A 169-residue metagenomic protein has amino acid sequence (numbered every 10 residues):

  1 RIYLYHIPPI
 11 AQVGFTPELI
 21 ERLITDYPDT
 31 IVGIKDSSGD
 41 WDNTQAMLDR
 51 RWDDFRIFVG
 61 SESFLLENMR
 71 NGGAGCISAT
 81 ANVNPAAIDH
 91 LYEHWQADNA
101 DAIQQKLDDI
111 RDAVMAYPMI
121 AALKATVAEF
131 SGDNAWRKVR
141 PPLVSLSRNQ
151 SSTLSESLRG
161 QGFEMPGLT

Functional and structural regions predicted by a protein language model:
R1-R56: Glycine/proline-rich, positively charged, aromatic-decorated active-site loop/lid region on the catalytic face
F15, G60, V83: A conserved hydrophobic position in a structured secondary element of the catalytic/binding core that shapes
K35-D36, G60, A79-T80: Small/polar loops that bind or transfer phosphate-bearing groups
T44, L48-R50, F55-C76: Anionic-ligand binding region
S63-T169: Structured C-terminal cap/extension of enzyme domains
